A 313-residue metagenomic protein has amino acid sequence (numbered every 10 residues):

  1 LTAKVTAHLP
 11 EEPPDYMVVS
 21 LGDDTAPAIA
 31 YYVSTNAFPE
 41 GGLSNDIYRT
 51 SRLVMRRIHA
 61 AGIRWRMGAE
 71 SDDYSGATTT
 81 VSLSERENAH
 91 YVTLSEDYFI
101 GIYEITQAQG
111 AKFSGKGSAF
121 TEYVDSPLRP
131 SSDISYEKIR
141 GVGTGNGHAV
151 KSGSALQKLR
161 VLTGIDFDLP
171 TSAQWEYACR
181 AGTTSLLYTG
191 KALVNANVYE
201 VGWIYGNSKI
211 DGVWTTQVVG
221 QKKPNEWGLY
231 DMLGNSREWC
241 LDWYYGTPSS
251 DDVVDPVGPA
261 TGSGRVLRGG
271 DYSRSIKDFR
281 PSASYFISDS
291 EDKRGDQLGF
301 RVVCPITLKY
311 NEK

Functional and structural regions predicted by a protein language model:
T2-R57: GGW-centered surface loops in extracellular recognition modules
N36-F38, G42-L53, V81-T183, S208-Y230 (+1 more regions): Short aromatic-cysteine micro-motif
R52-I63, L233: Conserved SET/PR-domain catalytic core that frames the SAM/AdoMet-binding pocket
R64-A77, Q107-Q109, F120, T247 (+2 more regions): Short, solvent-exposed loop/turn elements at domain surfaces
E70-S84, D251-V254: Short Gly/aromatic-enriched secondary-structure transition segments
E85-H90, T183, K191, T215 (+1 more regions): Surface-exposed recognition segments
Y136, W175, W203, W227 (+2 more regions): Signature tryptophan residues that serve as conserved aromatic anchors
A192-V198: Short, surface-exposed glycine/acidic/tryptophan-bearing loops
